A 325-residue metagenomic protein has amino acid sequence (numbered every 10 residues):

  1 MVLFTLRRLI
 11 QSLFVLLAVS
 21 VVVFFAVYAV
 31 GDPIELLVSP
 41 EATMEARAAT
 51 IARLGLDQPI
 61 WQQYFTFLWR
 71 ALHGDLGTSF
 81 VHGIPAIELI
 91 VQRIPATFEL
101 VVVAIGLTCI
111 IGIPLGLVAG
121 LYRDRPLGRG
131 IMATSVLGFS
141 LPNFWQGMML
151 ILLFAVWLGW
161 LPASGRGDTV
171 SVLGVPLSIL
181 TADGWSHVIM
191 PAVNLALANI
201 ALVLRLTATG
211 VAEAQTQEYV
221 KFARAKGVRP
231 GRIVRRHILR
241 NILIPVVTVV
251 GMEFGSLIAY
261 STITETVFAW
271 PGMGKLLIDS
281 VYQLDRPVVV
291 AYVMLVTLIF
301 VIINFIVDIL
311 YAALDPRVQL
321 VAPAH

Functional and structural regions predicted by a protein language model:
V2-L3, L13-L16, I94-L127, V156 (+1 more regions): Alpha-helical transmembrane segments of integral membrane proteins, especially multi-pass inner/plasma-membrane
L9, T50, I60-L76, A86 (+7 more regions): Hydrophobic alpha-helical segments of integral membrane proteins, encompassing both true transmembrane helices
S12, R93, T97, A133-S140 (+2 more regions): Residue-level signal for discrete positions within transmembrane alpha-helices of multi-pass small-molecule
V15-F65, L158-L180: Hydrophobic alpha-helical transmembrane segments of membrane transport/permease proteins and related membrane-embedded
A29-V30, G138-L141, I258: Transmembrane helix irregularities
P40-G55, M132-W145, M190-A196, R232-V249: Hydrophobic alpha-helical transmembrane segments
D57-I113: An internal, D/E-rich "acidic patch" concept
A133-A201: Membrane-water interface segments at transmembrane-helix boundaries in multipass membrane proteins
